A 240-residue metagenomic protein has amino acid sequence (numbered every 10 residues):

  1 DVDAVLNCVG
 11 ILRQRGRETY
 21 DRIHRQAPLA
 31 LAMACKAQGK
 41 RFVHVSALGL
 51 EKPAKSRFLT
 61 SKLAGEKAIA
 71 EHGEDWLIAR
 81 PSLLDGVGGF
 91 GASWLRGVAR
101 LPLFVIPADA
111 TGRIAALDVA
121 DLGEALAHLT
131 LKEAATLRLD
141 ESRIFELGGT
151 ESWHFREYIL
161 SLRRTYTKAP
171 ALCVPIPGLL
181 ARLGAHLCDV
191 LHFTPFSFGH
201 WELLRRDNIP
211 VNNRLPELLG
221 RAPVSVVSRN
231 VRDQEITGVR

Functional and structural regions predicted by a protein language model:
D1-A30, A34-K36, L48-K52: NAD(P)H-binding glycine-rich loop region in Rossmannoid oxidoreductase-like domains and their noncatalytic homologs
D21-R25, K55-E66, D85, G89 (+4 more regions): Short-chain dehydrogenase/reductase
S46, E66-F90, G97: Conserved beta-loop-beta element that borders a ligand/cofactor-binding pocket
F90-G91, A108-K132, R143: Substrate-positioning beta->alpha
R113-D121, F145-T165, P175-H186, A222-S225: Substrate-binding strand-loop-helix patch in Rossmann-like NAD(P)-dependent oxidoreductase/epimerase domains
L162-D207: Terminal hydrophobic/aromatic helix or amphipathic segment near a protein terminus
R206-R240: Amphipathic terminal alpha-helices
